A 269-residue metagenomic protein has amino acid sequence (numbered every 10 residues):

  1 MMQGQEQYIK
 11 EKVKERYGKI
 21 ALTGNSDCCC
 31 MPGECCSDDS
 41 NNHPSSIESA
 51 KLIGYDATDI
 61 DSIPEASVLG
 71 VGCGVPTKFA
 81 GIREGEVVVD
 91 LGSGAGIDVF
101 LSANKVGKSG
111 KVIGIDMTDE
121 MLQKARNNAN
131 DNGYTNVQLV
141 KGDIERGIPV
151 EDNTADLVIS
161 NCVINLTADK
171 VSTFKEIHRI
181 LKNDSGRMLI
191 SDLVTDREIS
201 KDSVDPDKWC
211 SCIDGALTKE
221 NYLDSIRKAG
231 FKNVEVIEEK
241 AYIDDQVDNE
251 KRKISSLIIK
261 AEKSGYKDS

Functional and structural regions predicted by a protein language model:
N41-V87, L91, L101-K105: Conserved alpha-helix/loop element of class I SAM-dependent methyltransferases that forms part of the SAM/SAH-binding
E84, E145-L157: A short acidic, Gly/Pro-enriched loop at the edge of an enzyme's catalytic core that lines a small-molecule cofactor
T118-E120: Conserved SAM/SAH-binding beta-strand->alpha-helix loop
G133-R146: Conserved SAM-binding strand-loop segment of SAM-dependent methyltransferases
V171-R187: A short glycine-rich, Lys/Arg-flanked "PGG" loop and its adjoining helix->strand segment in the class I
V194-I213: Short, glycine-/aromatic-enriched active-site segment of Class I SAM-dependent methyltransferases
D214-G230: Short alpha-helix
K232, D244-S269: Core SAM-dependent methyltransferase catalytic element
